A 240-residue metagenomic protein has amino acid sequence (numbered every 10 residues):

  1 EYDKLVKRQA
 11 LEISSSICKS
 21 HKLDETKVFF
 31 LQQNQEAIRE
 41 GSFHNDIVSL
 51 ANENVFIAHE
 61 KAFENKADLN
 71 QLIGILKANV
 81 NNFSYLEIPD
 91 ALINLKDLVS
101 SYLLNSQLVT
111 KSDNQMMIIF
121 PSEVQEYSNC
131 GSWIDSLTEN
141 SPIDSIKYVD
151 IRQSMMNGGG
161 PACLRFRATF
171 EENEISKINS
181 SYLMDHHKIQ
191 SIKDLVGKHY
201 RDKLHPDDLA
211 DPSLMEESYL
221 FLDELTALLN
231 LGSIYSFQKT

Functional and structural regions predicted by a protein language model:
E1-T240: The feature marks the mature, well-folded catalytic cores of soluble enzymes
